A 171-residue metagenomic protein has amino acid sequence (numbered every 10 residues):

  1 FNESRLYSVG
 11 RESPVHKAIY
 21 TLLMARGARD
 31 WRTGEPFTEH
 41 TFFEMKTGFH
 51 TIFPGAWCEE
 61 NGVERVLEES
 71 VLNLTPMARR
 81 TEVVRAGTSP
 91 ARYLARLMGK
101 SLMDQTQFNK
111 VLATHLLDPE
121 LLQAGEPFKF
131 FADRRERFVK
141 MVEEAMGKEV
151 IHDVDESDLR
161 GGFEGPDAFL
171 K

Functional and structural regions predicted by a protein language model:
F1-F49, W57: Intrinsically disordered, low-complexity N-proximal targeting/linker segments that flank membranes
K17, L72-T75, A91, E136: Non-catalytic, well-ordered alpha-helical scaffold segments
R26, I52-N61, T81, L97 (+1 more regions): Generic structural signal for hydrophobic core residues of well-folded globular domains
H40-N73, G87-S89: Histidine-centered nuclease catalytic patch
C58-N61, R85-R92, Q123-G125, V150: Short conserved micro-motifs at the rims of enzyme active sites and ligand-binding pockets
R65-E68, L72, V84, L102 (+2 more regions): Short, well-ordered coil↔helix boundary/capping segments
L74-G99: Short Cys/His-centered divalent metal-binding micro-motifs
S101-K171: C-terminal, well-folded lobe of enzymatic/effector domains
